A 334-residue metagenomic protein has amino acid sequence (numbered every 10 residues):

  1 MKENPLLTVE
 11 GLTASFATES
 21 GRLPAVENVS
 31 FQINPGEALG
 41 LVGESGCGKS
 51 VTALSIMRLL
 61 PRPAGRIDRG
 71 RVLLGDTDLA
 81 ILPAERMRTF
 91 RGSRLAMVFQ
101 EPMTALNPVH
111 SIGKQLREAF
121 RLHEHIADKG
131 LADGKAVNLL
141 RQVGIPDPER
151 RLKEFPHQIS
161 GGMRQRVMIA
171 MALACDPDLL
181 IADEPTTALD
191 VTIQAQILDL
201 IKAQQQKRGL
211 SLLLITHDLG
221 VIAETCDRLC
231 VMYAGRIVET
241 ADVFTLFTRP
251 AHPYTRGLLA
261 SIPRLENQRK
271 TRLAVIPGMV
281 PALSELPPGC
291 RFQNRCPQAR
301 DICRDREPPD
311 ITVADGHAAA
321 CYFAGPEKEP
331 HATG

Functional and structural regions predicted by a protein language model:
P5, P146-R150, T240-G334: Short catalytic/signature loops enriched in Gly
A17-S20, R58-A64, L82, M87 (+4 more regions): ABC-type ATPase nucleotide-binding domains, specifically the catalytic core motifs of the NBD
E44, I181, P185, L189-T271: P-loop NTP-binding/switch modules centered on Walker-like glycine-rich loops
G75-D78, L131-R150, L259-A260: Conserved ABC ATPase "signature" region
L79-A96, L122, T245-P250, P281-P287: ABC ATPase NBD coupling module
A174-D178: A short, proline-enriched helix->beta-strand linker immediately N-terminal to the Walker B motif in ABC-type P-loop
